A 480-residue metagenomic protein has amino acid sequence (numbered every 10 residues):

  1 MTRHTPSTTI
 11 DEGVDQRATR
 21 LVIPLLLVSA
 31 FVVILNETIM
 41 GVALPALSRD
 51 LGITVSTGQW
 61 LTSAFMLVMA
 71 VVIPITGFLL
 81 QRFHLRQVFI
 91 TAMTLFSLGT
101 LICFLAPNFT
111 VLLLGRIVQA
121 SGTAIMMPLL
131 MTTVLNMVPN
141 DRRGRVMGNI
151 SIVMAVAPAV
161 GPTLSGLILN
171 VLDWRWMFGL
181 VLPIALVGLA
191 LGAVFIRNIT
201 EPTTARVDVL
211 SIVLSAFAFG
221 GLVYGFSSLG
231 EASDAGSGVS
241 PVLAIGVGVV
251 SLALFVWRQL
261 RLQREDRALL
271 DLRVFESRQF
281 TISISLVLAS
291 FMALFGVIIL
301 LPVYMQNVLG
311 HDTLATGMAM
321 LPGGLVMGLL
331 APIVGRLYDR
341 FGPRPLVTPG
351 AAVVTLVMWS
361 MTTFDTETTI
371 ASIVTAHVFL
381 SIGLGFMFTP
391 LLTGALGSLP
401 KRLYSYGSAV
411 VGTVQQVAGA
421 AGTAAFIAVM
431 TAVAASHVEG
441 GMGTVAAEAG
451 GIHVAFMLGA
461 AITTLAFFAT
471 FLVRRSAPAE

Functional and structural regions predicted by a protein language model:
M1-D15: Short, Lys/Arg-rich, polar N-terminal cytosolic tail immediately upstream of the first transmembrane signal-anchor
R3-H4, G188, V433-M442: Peri-membrane helix termini and adjoining interfacial loops of integral membrane proteins
E12-R20, D141, L189-F219, E231-G238 (+3 more regions): Flexible interhelical linker loops that connect adjacent transmembrane helices in multi-pass membrane transporters
A18-L35, M40-L44, L51-G77, H84-G99 (+12 more regions): 12-transmembrane solute porter fold
V118-I152: Cytoplasmic helix-loop-helix junction between adjacent transmembrane helices in 12-TM secondary transporters
V153-A190, V207-A216, L222-I245: Helix-loop-helix hairpin linking two adjacent transmembrane segments in secondary transporters
L182-E201, A216-S228, V247-Q263, A466-R474: C-terminal membrane-cytosol helix-exit motif in multi-pass small-molecule transporters
